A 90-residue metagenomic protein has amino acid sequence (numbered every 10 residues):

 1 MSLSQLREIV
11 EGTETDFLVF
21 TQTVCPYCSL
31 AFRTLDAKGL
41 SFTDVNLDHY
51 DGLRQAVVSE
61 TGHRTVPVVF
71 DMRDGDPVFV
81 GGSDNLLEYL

Functional and structural regions predicted by a protein language model:
S2-T43: Local sequence-structure signature of Cys/Sec-based thiol-disulfide redox active-site neighborhoods
T13-T15, G62-T65: Residue-level preference for short coil/turn positions at secondary-structure junctions
P26, D48, L87: Nucleotide phosphate-binding site architecture
S29, R33, Q55, E88: Alpha-helical elements of the RecA-like P-loop NTPase motor core of helicases
L40-R54, H63-R64: Thiol-based oxidoreductase modules, predominantly thioredoxin-like and allied folds used for disulfide exchange
R54-T61, L90: Short amphipathic alpha-helix with an adjacent loop that forms part of the alpha/beta core around
P67-V69: Short acidic loop-to-beta-strand element that houses the catalytic metal-binding Asp/Glu of nuclease active sites
D71-L90: Non-catalytic, surface beta->alpha helical segment in thiol-disulfide oxidoreductase systems
